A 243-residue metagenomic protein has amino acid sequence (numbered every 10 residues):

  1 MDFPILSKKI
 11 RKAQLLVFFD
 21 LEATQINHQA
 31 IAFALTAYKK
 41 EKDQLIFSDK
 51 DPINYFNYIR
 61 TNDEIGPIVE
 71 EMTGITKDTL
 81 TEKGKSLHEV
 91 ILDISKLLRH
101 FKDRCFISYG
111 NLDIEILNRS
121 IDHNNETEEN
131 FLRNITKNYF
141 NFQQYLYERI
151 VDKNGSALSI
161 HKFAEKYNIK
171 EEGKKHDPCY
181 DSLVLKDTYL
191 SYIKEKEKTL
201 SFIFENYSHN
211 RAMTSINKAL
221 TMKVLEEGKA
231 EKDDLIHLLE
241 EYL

Functional and structural regions predicted by a protein language model:
M1-F19: N-terminal accessory regions of nucleic-acid-interacting proteins
D2-I5, I91-S95: A generic local structural motif
K8-K9, Q25, F47: Generic marker of residues within folded, mature protein domains
Q14, H28-A32, T36-T73, L98-K229: Metal-dependent phosphoesterase core characteristic of DEDDh/y 3'-5' exonuclease domains
F19-L21, Y38: Broad, structure-driven detector of short, well-ordered beta-strand segments within folded domains
L21-H28: Short acidic, Gly/Ser-rich segments with clustered Asp/Glu that frequently serve as metal-coordination loops in enzyme
M72-D93: Metal-dependent phosphoesterase signature
V224-L243: Acidic catalytic cores of enzymes that act on phosphate-bearing nucleotides/polynucleotides
